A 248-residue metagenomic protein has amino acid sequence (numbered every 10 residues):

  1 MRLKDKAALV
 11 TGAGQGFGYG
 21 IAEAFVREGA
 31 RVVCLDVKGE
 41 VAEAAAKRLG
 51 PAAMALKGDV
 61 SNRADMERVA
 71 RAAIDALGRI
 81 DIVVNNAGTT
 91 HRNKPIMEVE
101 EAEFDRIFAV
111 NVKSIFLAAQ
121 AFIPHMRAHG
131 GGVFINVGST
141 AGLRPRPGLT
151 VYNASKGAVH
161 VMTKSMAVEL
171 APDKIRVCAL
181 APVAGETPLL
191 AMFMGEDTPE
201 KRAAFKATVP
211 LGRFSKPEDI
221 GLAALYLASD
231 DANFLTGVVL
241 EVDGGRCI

Functional and structural regions predicted by a protein language model:
L3-V33: Canonical Rossmann dinucleotide-binding motif of NAD(H)/NADP(H)-dependent dehydrogenases/reductases, specifically
T90-N93, R144, L225, T236-I248: Short C-terminal tail/terminal secondary-structure segment of NAD(P)H-dependent dehydrogenase/reductase domains
K94-I96, E100-D105, K201, F205: Substrate-binding pocket helix/loop in short-chain dehydrogenase/reductase
I96-M97, R144-T150, G212, D230: Active-site loop immediately N-terminal to the catalytic Tyr-X3-Lys motif of short-chain dehydrogenase/reductase
A119, S155, T163: Active-site helix of classical SDR
P124, V168-P172, N233: Alpha-helical segment proximal to the catalytic Tyr-Lys
S139: Residue(s) in the substrate-gating loop at a strand-loop-helix junction that position the organic substrate next
